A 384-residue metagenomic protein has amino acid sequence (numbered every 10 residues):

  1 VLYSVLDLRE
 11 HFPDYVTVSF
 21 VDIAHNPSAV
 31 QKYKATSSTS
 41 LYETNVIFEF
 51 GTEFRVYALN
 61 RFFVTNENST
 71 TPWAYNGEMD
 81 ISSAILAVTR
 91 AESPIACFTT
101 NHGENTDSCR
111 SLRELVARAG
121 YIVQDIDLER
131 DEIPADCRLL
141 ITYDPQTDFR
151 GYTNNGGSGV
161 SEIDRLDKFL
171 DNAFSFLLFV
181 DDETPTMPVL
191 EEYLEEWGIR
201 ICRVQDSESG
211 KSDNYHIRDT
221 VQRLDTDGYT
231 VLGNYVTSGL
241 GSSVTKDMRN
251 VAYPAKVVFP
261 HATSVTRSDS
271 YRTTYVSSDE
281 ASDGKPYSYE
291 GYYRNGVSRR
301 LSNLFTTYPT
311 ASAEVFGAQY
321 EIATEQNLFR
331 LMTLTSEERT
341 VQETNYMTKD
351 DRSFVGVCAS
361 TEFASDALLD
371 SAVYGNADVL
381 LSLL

Functional and structural regions predicted by a protein language model:
V1-L384: Short, surface-exposed patches at the edges or C-terminal ends of soluble domains, predominantly
